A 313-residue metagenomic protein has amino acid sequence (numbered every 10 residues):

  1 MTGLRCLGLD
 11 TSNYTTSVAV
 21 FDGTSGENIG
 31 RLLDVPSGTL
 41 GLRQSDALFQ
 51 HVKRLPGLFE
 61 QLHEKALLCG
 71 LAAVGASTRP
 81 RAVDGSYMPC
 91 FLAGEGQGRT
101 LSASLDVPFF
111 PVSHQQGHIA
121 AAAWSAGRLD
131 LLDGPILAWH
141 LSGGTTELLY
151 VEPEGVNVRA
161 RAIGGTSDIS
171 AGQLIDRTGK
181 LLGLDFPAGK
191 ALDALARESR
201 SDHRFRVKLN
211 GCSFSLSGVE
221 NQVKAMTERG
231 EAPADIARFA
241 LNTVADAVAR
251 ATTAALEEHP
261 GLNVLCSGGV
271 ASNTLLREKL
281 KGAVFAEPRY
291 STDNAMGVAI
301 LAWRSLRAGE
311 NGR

Functional and structural regions predicted by a protein language model:
M1-G3, V107, P111-L137, L301-R304: Conserved phosphate-binding catalytic cores of ATP/NTP-utilizing and phosphoryl-transfer enzymes
T2-L4, T11-S12, E27-N28, D130-G134 (+3 more regions): A short helix-loop
S12-F49, N157-A162: Short glycine-rich, Thr/Ser-proximal phosphate-binding strand/loop in the N-terminal lobe of ATP-dependent enzymes
L32, Q50-K65, A247-T252: Short, well-ordered amphipathic alpha-helical segments that serve as non-catalytic structural scaffolds within diverse
E60-R99, A103: Short beta-strand-loop/turn "lid" adjacent to the catalytic site in phosphate-handling enzymes
A76-R79, S142, L265-S272: Glycine-rich beta-strand-to-loop/alpha-helix junction loops that act as flexible
H118-A122, E287-R313: Glycine-rich phosphate-binding/hydrolytic loop that grips phosphoryl groups
K190, A194-V264, V270-F285, W303-G312: A contiguous, well-structured pocket-lining segment that forms one wall/lid of small-molecule binding clefts in soluble
